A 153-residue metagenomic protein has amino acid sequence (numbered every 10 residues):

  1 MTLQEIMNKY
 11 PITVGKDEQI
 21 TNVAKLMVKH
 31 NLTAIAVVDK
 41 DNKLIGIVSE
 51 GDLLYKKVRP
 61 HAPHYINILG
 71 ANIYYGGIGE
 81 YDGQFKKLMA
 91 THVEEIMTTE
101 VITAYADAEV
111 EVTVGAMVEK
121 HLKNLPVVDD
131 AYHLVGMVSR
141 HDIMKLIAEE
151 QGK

Functional and structural regions predicted by a protein language model:
M1-L26, L32, V37-K40, L44-I45 (+3 more regions): Bateman/CBS regulatory modules and CBS-like beta-alpha motifs in cytosolic regions of diverse proteins
H30-N31, H121: Short, basic and Ser/Thr-rich N-terminal targeting/leader segments
K40, S49-E50, V58: Histidine- and/or cysteine-centered catalytic micro-motif in compact active-site loops
G46-S49, L54, G136-I143: Short hydrophobic beta-strand motif reused across regulatory alpha/beta modules
L54-L69, I143-K153: A short, polar/charged loop-to-alpha-helix boundary motif
V118-E119, K123-P126, D130, S139 (+1 more regions): Extended hydrophobic
